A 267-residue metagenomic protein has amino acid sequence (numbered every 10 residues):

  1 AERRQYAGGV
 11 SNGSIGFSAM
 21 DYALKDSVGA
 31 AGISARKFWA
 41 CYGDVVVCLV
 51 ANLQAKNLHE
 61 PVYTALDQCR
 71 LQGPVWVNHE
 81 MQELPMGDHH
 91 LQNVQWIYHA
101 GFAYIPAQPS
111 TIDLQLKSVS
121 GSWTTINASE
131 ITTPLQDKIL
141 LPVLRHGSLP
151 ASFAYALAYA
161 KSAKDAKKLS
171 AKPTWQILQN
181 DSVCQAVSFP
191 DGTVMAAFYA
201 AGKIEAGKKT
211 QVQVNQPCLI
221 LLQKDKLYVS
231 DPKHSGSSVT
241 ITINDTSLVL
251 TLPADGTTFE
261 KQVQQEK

Functional and structural regions predicted by a protein language model:
A1-G87, Q92, G101: Catalytic and substrate-binding regions of extracellular carbohydrate-active enzymes, especially polysaccharide lyases
E2, A7-Y22, D26-G29, W123-T133 (+1 more regions): Edge strands and adjacent loops of beta-rich recognition modules
R4-S11, W39, H89, Q95-I97 (+3 more regions): Short, exposed beta-strand/loop patches in secreted or surface proteins that constitute
A31-F38, I139-P142, Q213-V214, I220: Active-site-adjacent structural elements in folded domains
P74-H89, I126, L248-K267: Solvent-exposed beta-strand/loop surfaces of large extracellular or lumenal domains
Q82-L141, K203-A206, Q211: Trp/Gly-enriched beta-strand surface patches
P106, S148-Y159, K261: Short Pro-Gly-centered flexible turn/kink motifs
A158-K267: Non-catalytic terminal regions with compositionally biased, polar/charged low complexity
